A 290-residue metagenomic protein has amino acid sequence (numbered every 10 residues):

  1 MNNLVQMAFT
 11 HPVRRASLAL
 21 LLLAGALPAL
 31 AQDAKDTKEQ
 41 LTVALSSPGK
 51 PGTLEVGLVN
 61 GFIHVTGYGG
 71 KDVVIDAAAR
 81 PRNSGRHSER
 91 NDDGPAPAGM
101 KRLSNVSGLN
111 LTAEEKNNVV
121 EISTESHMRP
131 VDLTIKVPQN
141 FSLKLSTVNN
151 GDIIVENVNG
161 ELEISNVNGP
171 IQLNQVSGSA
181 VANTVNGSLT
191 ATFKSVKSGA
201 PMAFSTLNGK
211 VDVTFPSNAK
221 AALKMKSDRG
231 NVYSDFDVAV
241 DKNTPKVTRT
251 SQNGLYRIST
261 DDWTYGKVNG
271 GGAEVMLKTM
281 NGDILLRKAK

Functional and structural regions predicted by a protein language model:
N2-L18: Bacterial N-terminal signal peptides that target proteins for export
R15-P28: Bacterial N-terminal signal peptides
A31-L58, F62-S146, N157, E163 (+6 more regions): Acidic (Asp/Glu) and glycine-rich low-complexity loops/linkers that are typically intrinsically disordered
R80, G151, G160, G169 (+4 more regions): Hydrophobic lipid-interacting interfaces of membrane-associated proteins
L143, D152-I153, T190-A191, V211-V213 (+1 more regions): Beta-strand-rich extracellular passenger or scaffold domains
G178-S179, G187-K194, S198-P201, T206-D212: Eukaryotic tandem repeat interaction scaffolds
T206-K210, P216-A221, N281: Repeat-solenoid scaffold signature
